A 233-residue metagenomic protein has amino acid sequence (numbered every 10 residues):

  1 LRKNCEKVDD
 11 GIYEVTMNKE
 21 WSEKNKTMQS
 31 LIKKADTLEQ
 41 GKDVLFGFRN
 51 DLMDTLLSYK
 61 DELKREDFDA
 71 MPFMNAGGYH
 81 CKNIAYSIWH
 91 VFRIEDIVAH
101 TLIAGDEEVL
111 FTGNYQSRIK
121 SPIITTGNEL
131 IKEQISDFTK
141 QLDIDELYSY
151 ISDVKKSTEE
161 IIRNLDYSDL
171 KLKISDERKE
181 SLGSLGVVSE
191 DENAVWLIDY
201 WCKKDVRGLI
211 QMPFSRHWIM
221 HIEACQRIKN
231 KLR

Functional and structural regions predicted by a protein language model:
L1-K26, A70-E129, K156-E159, R163 (+1 more regions): Short, contiguous alpha-helical
R2-S58: Terminal targeting/low-complexity segments that flank the catalytic cores of oxidoreductases
F48-Y59, K140-D143, L147-I161, I210 (+2 more regions): Alpha-helical packing segments of well-folded alpha/beta enzyme cores
S58-M74: Short amphipathic alpha-helical segments and their helix-coil junctions
R65, N164-Y167: Secondary-structure boundary motif
K132-I135: Short, charge-rich amphipathic alpha-helices with coiled-coil/heptad character
F138-Y148, Y167-D169, K173-S181: Acidic, Ser/Thr/Gly/Pro-rich intrinsically disordered interaction regions
